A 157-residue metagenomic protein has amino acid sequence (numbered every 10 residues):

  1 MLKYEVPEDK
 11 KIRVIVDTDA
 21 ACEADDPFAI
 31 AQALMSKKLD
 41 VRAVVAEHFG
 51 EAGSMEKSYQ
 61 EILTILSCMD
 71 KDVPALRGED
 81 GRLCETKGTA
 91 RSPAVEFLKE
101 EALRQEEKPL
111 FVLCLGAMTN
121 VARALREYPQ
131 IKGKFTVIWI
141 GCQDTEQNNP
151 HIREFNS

Functional and structural regions predicted by a protein language model:
L2-R42, H48-Q60, T86-S157: Active-site histidine-anchored catalytic micro-motif
A43-A46, L76-G78: Short beta-strands and strand-loop turn motifs
I65-R77: A glycine-rich helix N-cap at a beta->alpha junction
P74-G88: Phosphate/nucleotide-donor binding subsite
